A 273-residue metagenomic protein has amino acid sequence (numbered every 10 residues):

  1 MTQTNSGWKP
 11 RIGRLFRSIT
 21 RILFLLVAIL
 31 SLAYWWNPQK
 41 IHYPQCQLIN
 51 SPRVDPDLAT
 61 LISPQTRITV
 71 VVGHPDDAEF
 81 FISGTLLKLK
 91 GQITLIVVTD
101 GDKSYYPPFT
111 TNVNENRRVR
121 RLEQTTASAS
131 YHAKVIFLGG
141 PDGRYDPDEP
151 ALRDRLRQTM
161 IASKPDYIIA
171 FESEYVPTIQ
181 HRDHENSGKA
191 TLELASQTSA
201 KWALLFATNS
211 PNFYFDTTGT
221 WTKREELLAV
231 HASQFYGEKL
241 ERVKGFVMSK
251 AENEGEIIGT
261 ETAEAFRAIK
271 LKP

Functional and structural regions predicted by a protein language model:
T2-L25, I29-D166: Active-site rim/loop-helix segments in enzyme catalytic domains that contact anionic ligands
T2-N37, P44, V54-L58, T198-P273: The feature marks non-catalytic terminal segments
H74, Q180-H184, H231: Histidine-centered active-site/metal-ligand motif
E79-I82, N186, L227: Hydrophobic side chains within alpha-helical segments
K88, E193-Q197, V230: Active-site catalytic microenvironments for nucleophilic, acid-base chemistry
T94, K134-P211: Internal alpha/beta domain cores that form substrate/cofactor-binding pockets in large enzymes and binding proteins
E115-R118, P150, R182-E185, T218 (+1 more regions): Soluble non-cytosolic domains of exported or imported proteins
N116-Y131, R155, N186, A190 (+4 more regions): Short, solvent-exposed amphipathic alpha-helices that sit in or adjacent to ligand/effector-binding or catalytic
